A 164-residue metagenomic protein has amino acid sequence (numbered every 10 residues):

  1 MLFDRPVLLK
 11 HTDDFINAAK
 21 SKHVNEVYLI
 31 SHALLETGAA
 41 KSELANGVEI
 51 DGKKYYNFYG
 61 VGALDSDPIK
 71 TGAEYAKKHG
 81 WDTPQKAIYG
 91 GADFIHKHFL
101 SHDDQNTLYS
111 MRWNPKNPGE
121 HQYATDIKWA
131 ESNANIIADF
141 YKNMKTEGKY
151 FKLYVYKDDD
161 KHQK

Functional and structural regions predicted by a protein language model:
M1-D14: N-terminal export signals and maturation junctions of secreted/periplasmic proteins
D13-N17, I30, Y89, D93: Solvent-exposed, polar/charged alpha-helical surfaces in well-ordered, non-transmembrane soluble domains, broadly
F15, L35-D67, F151, K161: Cell-wall polysaccharide-cleaving catalytic domain and substrate-binding groove, primarily in peptidoglycan/chitin
H23-V24, W81: Structural motif
V24-A40: Short, functionally critical alpha-helical segments immediately adjacent to catalytic or ligand/cofactor-binding
Y59-K164: Non-catalytic cell-wall polysaccharide-engagement segments
